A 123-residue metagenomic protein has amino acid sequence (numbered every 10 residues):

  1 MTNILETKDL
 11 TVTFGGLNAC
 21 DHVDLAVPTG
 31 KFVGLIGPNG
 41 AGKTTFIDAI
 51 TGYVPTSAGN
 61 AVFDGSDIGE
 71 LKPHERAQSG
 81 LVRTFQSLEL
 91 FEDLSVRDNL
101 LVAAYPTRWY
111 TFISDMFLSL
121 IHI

Functional and structural regions predicted by a protein language model:
L17-N18, E75: Short coil-to-beta microelement around the adenine-binding A-loop and adjacent beta1/P-loop entry of ABC ATPase
I36-P38: The feature captures the beta-strand-to-loop junction immediately N-terminal to the Walker
T51: Helix-to-loop junction immediately C-terminal to a conserved catalytic motif
G59-D67, S79: Conserved ABC transporter NBD signature motif
L94-M116: Short coil-to-helix segment of the ABC ATPase nucleotide-binding domain corresponding to the Q-loop/switch region
I121-I123: Conserved small/polar residues in nucleotide/adenosyl-binding loops
